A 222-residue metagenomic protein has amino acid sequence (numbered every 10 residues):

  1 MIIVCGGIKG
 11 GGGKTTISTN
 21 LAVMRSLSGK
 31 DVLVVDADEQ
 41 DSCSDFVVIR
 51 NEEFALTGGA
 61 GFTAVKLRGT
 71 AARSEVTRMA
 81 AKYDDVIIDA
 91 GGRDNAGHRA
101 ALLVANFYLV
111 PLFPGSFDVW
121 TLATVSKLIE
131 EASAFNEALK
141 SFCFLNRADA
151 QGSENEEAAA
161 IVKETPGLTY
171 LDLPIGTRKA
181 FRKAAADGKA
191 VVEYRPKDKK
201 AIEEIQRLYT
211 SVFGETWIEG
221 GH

Functional and structural regions predicted by a protein language model:
I2, G6-G12, V23-A96, F135 (+1 more regions): P-loop/Walker-type NTP enzyme "switch/lid" segment
T16-I17: Hydrophobic positions on the alpha1 helix immediately C-terminal to the Walker A/P-loop
G97-S116: Inter-motif core of Ras-like GTPase G domains
L122-F135: Conserved C-terminal guanine-recognition region of P-loop GTPase G domains, centered on the G4
R147-D149, A159-V191: Beta-strand-loop-alpha "switch" segments that mediate conformational coupling across diverse proteins
R182-Q206: Inter-lobe coupling/hinge region of RecA-like P-loop helicase motors
K199-H222: C-terminal and late-domain segments of enzyme folds
